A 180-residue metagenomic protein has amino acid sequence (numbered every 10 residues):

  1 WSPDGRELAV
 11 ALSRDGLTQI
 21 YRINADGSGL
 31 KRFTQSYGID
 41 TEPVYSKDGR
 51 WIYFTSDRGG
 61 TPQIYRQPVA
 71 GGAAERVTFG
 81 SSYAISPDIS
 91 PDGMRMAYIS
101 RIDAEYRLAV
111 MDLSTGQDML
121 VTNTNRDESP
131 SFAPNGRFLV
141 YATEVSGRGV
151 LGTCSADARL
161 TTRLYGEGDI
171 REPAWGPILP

Functional and structural regions predicted by a protein language model:
W1-P180: Sequence signature of WD/YWTD-type beta-propeller architectures
